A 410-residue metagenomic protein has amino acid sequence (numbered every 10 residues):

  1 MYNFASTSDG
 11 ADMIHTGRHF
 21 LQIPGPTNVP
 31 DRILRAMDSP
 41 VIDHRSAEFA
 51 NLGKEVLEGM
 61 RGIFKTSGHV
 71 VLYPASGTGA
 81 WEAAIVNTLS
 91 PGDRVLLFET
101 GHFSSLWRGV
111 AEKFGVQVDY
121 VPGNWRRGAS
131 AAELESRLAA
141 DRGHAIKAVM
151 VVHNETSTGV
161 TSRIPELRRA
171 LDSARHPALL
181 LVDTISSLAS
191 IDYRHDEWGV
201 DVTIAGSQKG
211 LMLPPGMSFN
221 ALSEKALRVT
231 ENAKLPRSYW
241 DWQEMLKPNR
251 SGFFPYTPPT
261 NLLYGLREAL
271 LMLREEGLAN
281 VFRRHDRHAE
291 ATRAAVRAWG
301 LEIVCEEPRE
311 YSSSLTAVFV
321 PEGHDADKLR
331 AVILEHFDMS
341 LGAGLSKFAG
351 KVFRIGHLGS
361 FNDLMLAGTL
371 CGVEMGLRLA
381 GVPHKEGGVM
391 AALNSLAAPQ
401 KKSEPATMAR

Functional and structural regions predicted by a protein language model:
M1-P40, A392, Q400-R410: N-terminal glycine-rich, Lys/His-bearing helix-loop that initiates the first secondary-structure elements of many
F4, K347, K351-R410: PLP-dependent enzyme catalytic core of the Aspartate aminotransferase-like
R18-P74, T78: A glycine-/small-polar-enriched, mobile loop at the entrance of the PLP active site in fold-type I
N28-V29, Q208-A298: Active-site C-terminal subdomain of aminotransferase-like
S67-L96, T100, S104-R108: Conserved beta-loop-alpha segment that forms the PLP phosphate-binding cup at the N-terminus of a helix
A129-L188, V202: Active-site phosphate-binding strand-loop segment of PLP-dependent enzymes
D196-Q208: Conserved active-site segment immediately N-terminal to the catalytic lysine that forms the internal aldimine
E302-H336: Conserved PLP-binding catalytic core of the aspartate aminotransferase-like
